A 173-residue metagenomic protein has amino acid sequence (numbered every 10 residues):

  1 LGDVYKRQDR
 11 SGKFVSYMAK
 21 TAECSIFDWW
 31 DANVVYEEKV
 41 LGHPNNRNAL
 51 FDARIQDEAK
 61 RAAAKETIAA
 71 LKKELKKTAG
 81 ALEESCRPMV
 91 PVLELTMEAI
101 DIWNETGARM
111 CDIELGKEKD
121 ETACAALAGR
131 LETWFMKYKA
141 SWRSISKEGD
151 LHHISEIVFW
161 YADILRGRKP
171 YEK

Functional and structural regions predicted by a protein language model:
L1-K173: Substrate-binding groove of N-acetylhexosamine-processing glycoside hydrolases
